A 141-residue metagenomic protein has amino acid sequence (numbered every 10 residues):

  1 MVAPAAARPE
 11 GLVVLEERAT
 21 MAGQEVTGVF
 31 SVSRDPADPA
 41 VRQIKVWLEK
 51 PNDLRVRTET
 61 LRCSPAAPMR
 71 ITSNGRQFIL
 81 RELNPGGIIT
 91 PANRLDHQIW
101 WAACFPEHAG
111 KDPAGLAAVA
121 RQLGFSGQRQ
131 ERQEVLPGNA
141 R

Functional and structural regions predicted by a protein language model:
M1-R141: N-terminal secretory-pathway/extracellular module detecting exported/lumenal segments and adjacent signal-anchor/first
